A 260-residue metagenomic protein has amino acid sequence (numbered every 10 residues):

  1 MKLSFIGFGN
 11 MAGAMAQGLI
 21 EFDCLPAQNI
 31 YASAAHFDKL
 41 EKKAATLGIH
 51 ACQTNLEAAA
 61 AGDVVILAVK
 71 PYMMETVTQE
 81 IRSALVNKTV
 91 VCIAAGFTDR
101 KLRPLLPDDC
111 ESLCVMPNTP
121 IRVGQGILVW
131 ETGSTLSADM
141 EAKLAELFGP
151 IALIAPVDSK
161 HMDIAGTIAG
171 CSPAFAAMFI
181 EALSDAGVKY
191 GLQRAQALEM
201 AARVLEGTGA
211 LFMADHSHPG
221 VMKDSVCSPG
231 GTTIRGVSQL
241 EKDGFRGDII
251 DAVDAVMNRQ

Functional and structural regions predicted by a protein language model:
M1-T46, H50-Q53, Q125, V188-Y190: NAD(P)+-binding Rossmann beta1-loop-alpha1 motif at the extreme N-terminus of oxidoreductases
G13, Q17-E21, Q79, S83 (+2 more regions): Short, well-ordered alpha-helices that flank and scaffold nucleotide-derived cofactor binding pockets
I30, L40, A58, L102 (+2 more regions): Small-residue helix-packing motif on alpha-helices
F37, T46-L47, T54-A60, V64-W130 (+1 more regions): Rossmann-like NAD(P)(H) cofactor-binding subdomain of soluble oxidoreductases
K101-E111, I127-I164, A177-A214, A255 (+1 more regions): Internal alpha-helical scaffold of NAD(P)-dependent oxidoreductase catalytic cores
S112, M162-T167, P219-K223: Short pre-catalytic strand/loop immediately N-terminal to key active-site residues, enriched for Gly-Thr
A202-Q260: NAD(P)-dependent Rossmann-like dehydrogenase/reductase catalytic/cofactor-binding core
